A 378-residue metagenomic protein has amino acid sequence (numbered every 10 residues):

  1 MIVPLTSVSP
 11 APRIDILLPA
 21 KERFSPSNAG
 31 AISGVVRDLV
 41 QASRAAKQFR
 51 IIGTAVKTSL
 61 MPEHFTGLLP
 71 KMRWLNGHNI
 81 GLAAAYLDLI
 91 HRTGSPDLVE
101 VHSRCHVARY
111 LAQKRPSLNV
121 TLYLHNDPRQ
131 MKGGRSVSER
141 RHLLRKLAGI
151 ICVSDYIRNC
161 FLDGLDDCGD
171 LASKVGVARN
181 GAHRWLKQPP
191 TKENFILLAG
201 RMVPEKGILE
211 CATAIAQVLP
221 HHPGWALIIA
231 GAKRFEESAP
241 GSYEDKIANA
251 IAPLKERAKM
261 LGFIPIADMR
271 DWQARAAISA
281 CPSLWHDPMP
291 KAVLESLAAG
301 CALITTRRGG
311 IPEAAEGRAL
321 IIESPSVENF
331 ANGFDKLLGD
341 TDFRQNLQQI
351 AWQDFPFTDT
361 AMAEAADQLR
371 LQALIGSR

Functional and structural regions predicted by a protein language model:
I14-D15, I151, Q188-K206, C211-Q217 (+1 more regions): Conserved donor-binding/catalytic core segment of Leloir-type glycosyltransferases
V101-V107, L124: Short His-centered aromatic/hydrophobic patch
G133-G134, R140-R141, R145-S173, A182-R184: A short, active-site helix/loop in glycosyltransferases that binds the activated sugar's phosphate group
L186, T341-I375: A charged, aromatic-enriched C-terminal amphipathic alpha-helix characteristic of glycosyltransferases across folds
G241-A267: Nucleotide-activated donor-binding/catalytic signature segment of Leloir-type glycosyltransferases, i.e., the conserved
F263, D271-A276: Short alpha-helical donor nucleotide-sugar binding micro-motif in glycosyltransferases
A302-T305: Short hydrophobic beta-strand element within catalytic cores of glycosyltransferases and related nucleotide-activated
A319-E328, D335-D342: Conserved acidic donor-binding segment of nucleotide-sugar-dependent glycosyltransferases
